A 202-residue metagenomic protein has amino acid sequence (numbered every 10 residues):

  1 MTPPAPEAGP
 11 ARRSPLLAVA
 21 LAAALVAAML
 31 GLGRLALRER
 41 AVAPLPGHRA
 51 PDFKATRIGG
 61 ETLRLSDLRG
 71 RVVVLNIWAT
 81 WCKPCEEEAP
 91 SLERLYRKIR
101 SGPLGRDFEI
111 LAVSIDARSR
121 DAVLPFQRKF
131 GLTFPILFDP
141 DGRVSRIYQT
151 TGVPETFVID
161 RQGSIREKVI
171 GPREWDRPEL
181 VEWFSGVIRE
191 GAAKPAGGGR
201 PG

Functional and structural regions predicted by a protein language model:
M1-D52, P178, G199-G202: N-terminal targeting signals for export/organelle localization
G31, E155-G202: Thiol-/selenol-based redox modules, centered on thioredoxin-like and closely related oxidoreductase domains
A50-P51, V73, V153-E155: Short loop/turn microsegments at loop-to-beta-strand junctions
I58-G59, R161: Short, ordered coil/turn segments that flank beta-strands lining enzyme active or ligand-binding pockets
L63-E86: Short active-site neighborhood of thiol/selenol oxidoreductases, capturing the structured segment around
R71-V72, E87-V113, R128-K129: Conserved helix-turn-beta segment immediately C-terminal to the redox Cys motif in thioredoxin-like folds
L111, D116, L124-Q162: Short, internal strand/loop/helix patches that form the active-site neighborhood or redox-interaction surface
